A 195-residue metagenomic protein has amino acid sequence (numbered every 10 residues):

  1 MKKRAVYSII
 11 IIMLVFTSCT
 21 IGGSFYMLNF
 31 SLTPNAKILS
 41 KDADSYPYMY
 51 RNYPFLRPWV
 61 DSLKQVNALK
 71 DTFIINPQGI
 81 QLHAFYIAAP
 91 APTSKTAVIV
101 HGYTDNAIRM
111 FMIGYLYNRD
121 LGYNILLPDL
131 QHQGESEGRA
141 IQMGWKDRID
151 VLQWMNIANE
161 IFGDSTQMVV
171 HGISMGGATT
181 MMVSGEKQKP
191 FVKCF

Functional and structural regions predicted by a protein language model:
M1-T17: N-terminal Sec-pathway targeting helices
V15-I74: An N-terminal hydrophobic leader/cap segment in hydrolases
P77-A88: A short loop-to-beta-strand scaffold at the N-terminal edge of the catalytic core in hydrolase folds
S94-G102: Short beta-strand element of the alpha/beta-hydrolase
Y103-Y117: The serine-hydrolase catalytic nucleophile loop
Y117-E137: Conserved alpha/beta-hydrolase
I141-F162: Alpha/beta-hydrolase active-site loop
I157-I161, T166-F195: Primarily recognizes the serine-hydrolase "nucleophile elbow" in alpha/beta-hydrolase and SGNH/GDSL folds
